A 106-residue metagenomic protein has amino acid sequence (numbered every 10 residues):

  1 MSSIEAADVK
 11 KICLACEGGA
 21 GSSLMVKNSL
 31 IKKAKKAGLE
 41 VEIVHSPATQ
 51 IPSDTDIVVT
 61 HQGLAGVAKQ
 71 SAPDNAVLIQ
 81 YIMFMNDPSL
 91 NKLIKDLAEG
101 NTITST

Functional and structural regions predicted by a protein language model:
S2-A48: Conserved active-site segments centered on acidic
I12-L14, V77-T106: Ser/Thr/Gly-rich flexible loops in soluble cytosolic domains mediating phosphotransfer, phosphorylation
G21, G66-V67: Short glycine-rich, flexible loops that bind phosphorylated cofactors or substrates
I43, I57-H61: Short, hydrophobic beta-strand segments that form beta-sheet elements in well-ordered domains
S46-A48, Q62-G66: Short, polar loop motifs at secondary-structure junctions
S53-D54: Alpha-helix C-terminal capping/helix-to-coil transition sites in glycosyltransferase folds
T60-G63, M83: N-terminal glycine-rich "phosphate-gripper" loop used for MgATP/nucleotide binding and carboxylate activation
Q70-A76: Rossmann-fold NAD(P) dinucleotide-binding segment
